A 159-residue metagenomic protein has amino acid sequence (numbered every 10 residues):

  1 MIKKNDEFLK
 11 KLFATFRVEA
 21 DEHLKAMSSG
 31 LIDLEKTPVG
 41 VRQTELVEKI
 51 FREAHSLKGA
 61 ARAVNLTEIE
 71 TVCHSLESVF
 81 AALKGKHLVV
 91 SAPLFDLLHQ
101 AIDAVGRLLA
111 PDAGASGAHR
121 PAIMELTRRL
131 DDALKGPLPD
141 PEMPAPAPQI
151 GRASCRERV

Functional and structural regions predicted by a protein language model:
M1-R156: Non-catalytic helical tethers at domain boundaries
